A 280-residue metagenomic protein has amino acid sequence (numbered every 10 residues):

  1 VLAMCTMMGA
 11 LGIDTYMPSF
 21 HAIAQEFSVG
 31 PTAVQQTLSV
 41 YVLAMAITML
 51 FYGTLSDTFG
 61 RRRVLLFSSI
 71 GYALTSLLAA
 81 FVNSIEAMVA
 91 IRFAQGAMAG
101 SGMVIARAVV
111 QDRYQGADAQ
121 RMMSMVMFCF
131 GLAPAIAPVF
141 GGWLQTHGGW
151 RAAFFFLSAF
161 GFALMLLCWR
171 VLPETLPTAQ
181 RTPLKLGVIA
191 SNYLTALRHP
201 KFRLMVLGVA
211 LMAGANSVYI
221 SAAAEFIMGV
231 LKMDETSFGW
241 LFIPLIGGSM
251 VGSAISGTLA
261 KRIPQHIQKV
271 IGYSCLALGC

Functional and structural regions predicted by a protein language model:
S19-I47: Extracellular/periplasmic helix-loop-helix junction of adjacent transmembrane segments in MFS-like secondary
S28, G60, F81-A87, M98 (+1 more regions): Helix-breaking motifs and short loop linkers at transmembrane-helix boundaries and internal kinks in secondary membrane
S39-Y52, I243-I255: Central cavity-lining transmembrane alpha-helices of secondary-active solute carriers, predominantly the Major
I47-E86: Conserved MFS/SLC helix-loop-helix module at the cytosolic interface between two early adjacent transmembrane helices
M49-G60, G252-H266: Helix-to-loop junctions at the C-terminal end of transmembrane segments in multipass secondary transporters
N83, A87, G116, S124-R170: Helix-loop-helix hairpin linking two adjacent transmembrane segments in secondary transporters
I91-L132: Cytoplasmic helix-loop-helix junction between adjacent transmembrane helices in 12-TM secondary transporters
T175-V206: Juxtamembrane intracellular "pre-TM" segments in multi-pass secondary transporters
